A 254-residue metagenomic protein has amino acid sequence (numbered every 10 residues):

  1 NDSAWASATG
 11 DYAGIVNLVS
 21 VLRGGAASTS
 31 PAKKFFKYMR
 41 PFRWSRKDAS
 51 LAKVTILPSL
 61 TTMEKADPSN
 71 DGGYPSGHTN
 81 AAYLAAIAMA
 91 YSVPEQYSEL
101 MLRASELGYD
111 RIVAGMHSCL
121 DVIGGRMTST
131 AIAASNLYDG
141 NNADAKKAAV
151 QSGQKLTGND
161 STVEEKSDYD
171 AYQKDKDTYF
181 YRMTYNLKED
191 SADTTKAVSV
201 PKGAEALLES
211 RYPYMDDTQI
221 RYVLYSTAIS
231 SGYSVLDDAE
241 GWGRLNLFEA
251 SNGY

Functional and structural regions predicted by a protein language model:
N1-V113, A145-E164, D168-Y254: Hydrophobic alpha-helical bundle signature of multipass membrane enzymes
H78-A82, I112-N142: Alpha-helical transmembrane segments that form the membrane-embedded catalytic/substrate-binding core of multi-pass
